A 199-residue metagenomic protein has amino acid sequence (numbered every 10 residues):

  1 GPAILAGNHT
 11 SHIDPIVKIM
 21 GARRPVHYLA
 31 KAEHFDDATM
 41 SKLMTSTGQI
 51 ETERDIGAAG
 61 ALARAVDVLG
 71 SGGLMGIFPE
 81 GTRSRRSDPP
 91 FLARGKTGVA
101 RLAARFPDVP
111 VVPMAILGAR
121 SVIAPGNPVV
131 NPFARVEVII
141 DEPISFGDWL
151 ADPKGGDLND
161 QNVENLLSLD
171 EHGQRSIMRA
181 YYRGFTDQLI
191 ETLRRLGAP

Functional and structural regions predicted by a protein language model:
G1-G57: Catalytic core of membrane glycerolipid acyltransferases/transacylases, capturing the structured, soluble-facing
L62-P199: Non-catalytic C-terminal accessory region of glycerolipid acyltransferases and related lyso-lipid remodeling enzymes
